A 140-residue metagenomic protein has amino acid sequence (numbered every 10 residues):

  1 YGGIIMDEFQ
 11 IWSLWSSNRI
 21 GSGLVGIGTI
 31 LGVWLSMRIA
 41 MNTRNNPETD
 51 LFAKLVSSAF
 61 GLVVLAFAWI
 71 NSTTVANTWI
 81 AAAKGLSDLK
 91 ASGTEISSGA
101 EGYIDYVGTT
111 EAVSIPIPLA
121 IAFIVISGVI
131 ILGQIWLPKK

Functional and structural regions predicted by a protein language model:
G2-M37: Cytosolic-side membrane-entry/anchor segment at the start of a transmembrane helix
Q10, D88-E95, L132-P138: Terminal, low-complexity, charged helical segments
S17-L24, V56-V63, A120: Alpha-helical transmembrane segments of integral membrane proteins, emphasizing hydrophobic/aromatic residues
G21, E95-V129: Hydrophobic alpha-helical transmembrane segments
I30-M41, S114-K140: Transmembrane alpha-helical segments in integral membrane proteins
I39-L55: Amphipathic, cytosolic membrane-interfacial segments at TM-TM junctions
L55-A83: Hydrophobic alpha-helical membrane-insertion segments
T73-A100: Juxtamembrane non-transmembrane "cap" segments at the membrane-aqueous interface of multi-pass membrane proteins
